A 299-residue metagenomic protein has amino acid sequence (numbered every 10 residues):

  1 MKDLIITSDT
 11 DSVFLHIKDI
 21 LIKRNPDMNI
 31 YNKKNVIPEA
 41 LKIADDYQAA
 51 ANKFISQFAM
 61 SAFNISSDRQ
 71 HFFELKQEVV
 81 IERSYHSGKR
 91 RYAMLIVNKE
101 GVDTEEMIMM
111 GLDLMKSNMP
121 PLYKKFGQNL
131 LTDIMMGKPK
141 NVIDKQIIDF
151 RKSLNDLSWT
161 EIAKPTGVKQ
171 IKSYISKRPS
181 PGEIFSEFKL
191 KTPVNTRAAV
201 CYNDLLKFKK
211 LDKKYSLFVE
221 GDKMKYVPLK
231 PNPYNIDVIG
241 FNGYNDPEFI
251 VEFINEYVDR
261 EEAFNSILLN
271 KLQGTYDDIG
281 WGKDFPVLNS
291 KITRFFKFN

Functional and structural regions predicted by a protein language model:
M1-T10, I17-N299: DNA-dependent DNA polymerase catalytic subunits
